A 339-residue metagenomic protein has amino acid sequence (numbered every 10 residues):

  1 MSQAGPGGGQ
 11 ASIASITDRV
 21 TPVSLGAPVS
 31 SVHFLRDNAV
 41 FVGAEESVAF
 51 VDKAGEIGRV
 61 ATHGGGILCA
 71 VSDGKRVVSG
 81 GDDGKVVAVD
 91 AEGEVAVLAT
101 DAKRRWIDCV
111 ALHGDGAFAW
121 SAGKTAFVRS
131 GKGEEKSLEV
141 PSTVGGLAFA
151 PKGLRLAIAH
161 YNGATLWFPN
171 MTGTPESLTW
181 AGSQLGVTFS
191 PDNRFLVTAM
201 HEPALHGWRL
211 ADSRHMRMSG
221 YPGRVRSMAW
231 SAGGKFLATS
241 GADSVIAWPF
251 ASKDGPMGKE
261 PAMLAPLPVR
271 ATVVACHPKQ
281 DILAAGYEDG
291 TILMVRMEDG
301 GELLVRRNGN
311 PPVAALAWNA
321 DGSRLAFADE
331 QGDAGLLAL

Functional and structural regions predicted by a protein language model:
M1-L339: WD40-repeat beta-propeller superdomains and closely related acidic/aromatic-rich repeat-like regions
